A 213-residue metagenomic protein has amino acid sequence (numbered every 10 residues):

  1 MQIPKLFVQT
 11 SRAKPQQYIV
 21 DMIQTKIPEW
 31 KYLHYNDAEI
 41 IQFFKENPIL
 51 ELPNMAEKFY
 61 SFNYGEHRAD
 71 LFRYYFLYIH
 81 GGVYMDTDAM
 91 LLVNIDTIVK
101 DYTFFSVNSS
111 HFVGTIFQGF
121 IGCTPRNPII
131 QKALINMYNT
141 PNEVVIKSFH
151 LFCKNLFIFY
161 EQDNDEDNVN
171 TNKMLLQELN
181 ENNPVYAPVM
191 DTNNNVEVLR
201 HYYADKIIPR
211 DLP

Functional and structural regions predicted by a protein language model:
M1-A69, M85-P213: Glycosyltransferase-associated regions of secretory-pathway enzymes, highlighting luminal stem/catalytic domains
D70-G82: Small-residue hinge/turn detector
